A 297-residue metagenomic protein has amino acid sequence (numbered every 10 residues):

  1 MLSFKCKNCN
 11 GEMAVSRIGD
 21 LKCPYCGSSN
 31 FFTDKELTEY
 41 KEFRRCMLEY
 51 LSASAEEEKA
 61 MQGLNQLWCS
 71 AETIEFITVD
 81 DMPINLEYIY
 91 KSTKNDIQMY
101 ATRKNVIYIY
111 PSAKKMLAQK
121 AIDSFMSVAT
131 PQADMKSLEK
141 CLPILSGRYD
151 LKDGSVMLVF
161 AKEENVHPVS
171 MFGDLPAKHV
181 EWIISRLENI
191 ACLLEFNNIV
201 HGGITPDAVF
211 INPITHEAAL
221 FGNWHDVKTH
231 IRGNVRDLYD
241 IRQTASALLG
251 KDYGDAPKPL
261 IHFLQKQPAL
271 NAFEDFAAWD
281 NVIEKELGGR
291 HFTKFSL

Functional and structural regions predicted by a protein language model:
K5-N8, Y25: Short, cysteine/histidine-rich loop/knuckle motifs that typically chelate Zn2+
C26-L37: Short Cys/His-rich micro-motifs in 6-15 aa windows
E42-E87: Juxta-kinase regulatory segment immediately upstream of eukaryotic protein kinase catalytic domains
A60, T73-P143: ATP-binding glycine-rich loop module of kinase domains
K140-E181: Conserved structural core of kinase catalytic domains
K178-I190: Conserved alphaE helix
A191-P213: Catalytic-loop of the protein kinase fold
N212-S296: C-lobe/activation-segment region of protein kinase-like
